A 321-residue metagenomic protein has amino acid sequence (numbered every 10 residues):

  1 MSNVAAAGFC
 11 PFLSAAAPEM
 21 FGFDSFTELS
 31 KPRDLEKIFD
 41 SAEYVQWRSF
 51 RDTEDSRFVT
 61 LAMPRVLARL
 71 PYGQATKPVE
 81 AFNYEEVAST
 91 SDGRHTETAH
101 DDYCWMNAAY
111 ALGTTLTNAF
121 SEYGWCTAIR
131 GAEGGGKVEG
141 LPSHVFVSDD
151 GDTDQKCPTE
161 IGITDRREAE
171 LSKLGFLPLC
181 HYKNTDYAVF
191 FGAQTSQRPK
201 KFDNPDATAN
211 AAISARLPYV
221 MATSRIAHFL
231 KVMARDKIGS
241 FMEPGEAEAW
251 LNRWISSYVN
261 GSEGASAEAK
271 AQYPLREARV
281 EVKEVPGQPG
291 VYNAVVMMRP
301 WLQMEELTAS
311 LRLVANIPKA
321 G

Functional and structural regions predicted by a protein language model:
M1, D203-P205, M242-N252, E263-E268 (+2 more regions): Composition- and surface-driven signal marking solvent-exposed, interaction-prone regions in large proteins
M1-Q155: Extended, regular secondary-structure scaffolds
A6, Q272-P274, Q288-G290: Solvent-exposed loop and beta-edge segments used for protein-protein assembly and interaction
L13-A15, F190-A193, K283, M297-R299: Generic beta-strand/beta-sheet core signal
E19-F23, Q197-P199, G287-P289, Q303-E305: Flexible loop/turn segments at secondary-structure boundaries
E86-A247, L302, E306-A309: Long, contiguous, structured domain-core segments that constitute the functional module of a protein
Y219-V282: Extended, compositionally biased non-globular segments
R279-G321: C-terminal edge-of-domain segments
